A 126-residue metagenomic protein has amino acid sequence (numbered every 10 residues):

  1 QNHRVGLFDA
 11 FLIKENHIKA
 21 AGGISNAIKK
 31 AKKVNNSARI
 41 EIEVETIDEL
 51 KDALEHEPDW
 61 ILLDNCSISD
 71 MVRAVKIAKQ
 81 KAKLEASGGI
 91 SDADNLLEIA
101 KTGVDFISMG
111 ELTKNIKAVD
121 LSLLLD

Functional and structural regions predicted by a protein language model:
Q1-H56, W60, V72-I77, K83-S87 (+3 more regions): Acidic/glycine-rich phosphate/pyrophosphate-binding loops and surrounding catalytic core that coordinate Mg2+
L63-S69: Extended hydrophobic secondary-structure segments
N65, G88, E111: Short secondary-structure boundary segments
L124-D126: Short hydrophobic/aromatic patches at helix-to-coil boundaries
